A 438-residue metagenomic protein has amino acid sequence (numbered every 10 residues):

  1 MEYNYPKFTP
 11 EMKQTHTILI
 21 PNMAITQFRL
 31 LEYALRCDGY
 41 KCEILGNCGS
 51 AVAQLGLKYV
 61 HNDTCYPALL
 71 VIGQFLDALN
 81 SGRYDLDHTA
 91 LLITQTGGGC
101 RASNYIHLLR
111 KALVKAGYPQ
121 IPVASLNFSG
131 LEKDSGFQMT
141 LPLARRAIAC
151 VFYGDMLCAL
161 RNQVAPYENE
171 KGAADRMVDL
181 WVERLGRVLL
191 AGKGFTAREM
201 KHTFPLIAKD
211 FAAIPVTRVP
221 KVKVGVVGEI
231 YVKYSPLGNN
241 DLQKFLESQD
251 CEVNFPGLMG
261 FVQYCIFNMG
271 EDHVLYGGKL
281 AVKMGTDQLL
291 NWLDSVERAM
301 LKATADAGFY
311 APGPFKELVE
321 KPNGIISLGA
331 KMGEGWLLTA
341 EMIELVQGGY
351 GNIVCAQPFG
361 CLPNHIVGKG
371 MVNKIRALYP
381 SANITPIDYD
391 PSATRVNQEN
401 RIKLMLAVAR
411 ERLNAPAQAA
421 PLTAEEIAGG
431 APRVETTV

Functional and structural regions predicted by a protein language model:
M1-V438: An N-terminal assembly and electron-transfer interface module characteristic of large anaerobic redox and radical
